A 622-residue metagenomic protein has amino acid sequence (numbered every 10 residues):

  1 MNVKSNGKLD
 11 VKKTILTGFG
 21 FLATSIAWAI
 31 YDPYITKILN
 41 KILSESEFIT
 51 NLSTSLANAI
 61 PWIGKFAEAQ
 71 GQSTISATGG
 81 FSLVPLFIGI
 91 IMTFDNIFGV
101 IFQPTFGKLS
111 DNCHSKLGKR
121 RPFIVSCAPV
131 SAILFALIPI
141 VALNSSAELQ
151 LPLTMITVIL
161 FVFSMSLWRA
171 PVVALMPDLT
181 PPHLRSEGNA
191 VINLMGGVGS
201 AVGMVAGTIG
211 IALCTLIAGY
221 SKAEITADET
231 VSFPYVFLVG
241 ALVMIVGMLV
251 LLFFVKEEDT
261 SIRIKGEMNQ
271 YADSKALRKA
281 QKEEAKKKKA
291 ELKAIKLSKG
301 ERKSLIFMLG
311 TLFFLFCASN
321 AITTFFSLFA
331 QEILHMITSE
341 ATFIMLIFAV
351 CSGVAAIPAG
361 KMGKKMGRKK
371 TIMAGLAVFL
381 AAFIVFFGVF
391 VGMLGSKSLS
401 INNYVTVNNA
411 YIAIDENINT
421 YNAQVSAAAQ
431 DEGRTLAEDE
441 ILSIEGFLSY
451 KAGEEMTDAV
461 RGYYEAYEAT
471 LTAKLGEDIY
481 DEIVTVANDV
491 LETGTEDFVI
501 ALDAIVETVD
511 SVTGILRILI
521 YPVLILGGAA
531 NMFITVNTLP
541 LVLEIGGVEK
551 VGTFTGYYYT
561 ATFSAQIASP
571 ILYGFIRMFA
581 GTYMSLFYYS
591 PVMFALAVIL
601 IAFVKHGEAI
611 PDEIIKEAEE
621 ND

Functional and structural regions predicted by a protein language model:
M1-K12, A142-I159, F163, L167-L175 (+3 more regions): Intracellular loop-helix junctions on the cytosolic face of multi-pass helical membrane proteins
G7-S46, E301-I322, I525: Pair of pore-lining "gating" transmembrane helices in MFS-fold secondary transporters
P33-L86, T324-A341: Short amphipathic helix-loop junctions that connect adjacent transmembrane helices in Major Facilitator Superfamily/SLC
P85-L86, P182-I192, T338-S339, V548-Y558: Loop-to-transmembrane helix entry/capping segments in MFS-fold secondary transporters and related SLC/MFSD carriers
I101-K116, A355-R368, R577: Helix-to-loop junctions at the C-terminal end of transmembrane segments in multipass secondary transporters
N112-A128, K365-A377: Cytoplasmic membrane-interface "Motif A"-like loop-to-helix N-cap segments of 12-TM Major Facilitator Superfamily
V125-E148, V378-S400, V506-V512: C-terminal ends and interior cores of transmembrane alpha-helices in multi-pass membrane transporters/permeases
L134-V141, A147-W168, K397-N409, A413 (+1 more regions): Hydrophobic core of transmembrane alpha-helices in multi-pass small-molecule transporters, especially MFS/SLC-type
